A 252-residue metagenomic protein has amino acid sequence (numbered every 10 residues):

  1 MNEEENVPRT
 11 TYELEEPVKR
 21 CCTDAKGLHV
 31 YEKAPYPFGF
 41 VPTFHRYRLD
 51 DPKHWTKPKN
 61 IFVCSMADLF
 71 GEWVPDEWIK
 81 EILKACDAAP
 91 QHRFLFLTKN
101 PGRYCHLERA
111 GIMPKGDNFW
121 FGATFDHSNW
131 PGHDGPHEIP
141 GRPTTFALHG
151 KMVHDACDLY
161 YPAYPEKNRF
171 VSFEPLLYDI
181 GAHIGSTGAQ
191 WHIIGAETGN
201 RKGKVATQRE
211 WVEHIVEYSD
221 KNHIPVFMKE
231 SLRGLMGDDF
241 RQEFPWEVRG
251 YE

Functional and structural regions predicted by a protein language model:
M1-I61: N-terminal [4Fe-4S]-dependent radical SAM core
F44-P225: Conserved AdoMet/S-adenosylmethionine-binding subsite of the radical SAM
G102-C105, S231-L235: Noncatalytic linker/hinge segments flanking ATPase motor cores
L232-E252: C-terminal accessory extensions appended to soluble enzyme cores
